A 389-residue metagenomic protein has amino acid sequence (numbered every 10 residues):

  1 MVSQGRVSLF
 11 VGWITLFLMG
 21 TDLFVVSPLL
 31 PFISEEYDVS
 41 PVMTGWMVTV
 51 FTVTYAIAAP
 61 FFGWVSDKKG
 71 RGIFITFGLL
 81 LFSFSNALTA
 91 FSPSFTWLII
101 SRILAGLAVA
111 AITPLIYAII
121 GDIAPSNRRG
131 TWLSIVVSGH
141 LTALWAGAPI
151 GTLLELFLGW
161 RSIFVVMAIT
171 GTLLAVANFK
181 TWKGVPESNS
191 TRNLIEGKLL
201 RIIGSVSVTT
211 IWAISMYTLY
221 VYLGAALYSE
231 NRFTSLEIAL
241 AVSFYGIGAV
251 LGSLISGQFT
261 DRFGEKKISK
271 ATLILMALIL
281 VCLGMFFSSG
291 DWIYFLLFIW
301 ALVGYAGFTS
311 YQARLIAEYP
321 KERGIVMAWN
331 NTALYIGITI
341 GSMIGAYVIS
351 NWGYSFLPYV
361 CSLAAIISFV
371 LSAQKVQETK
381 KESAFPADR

Functional and structural regions predicted by a protein language model:
D38, G70, F91-W97, R232 (+3 more regions): Helix-breaking motifs and short loop linkers at transmembrane-helix boundaries and internal kinks in secondary membrane
I57-T96: Conserved MFS/SLC helix-loop-helix module at the cytosolic interface between two early adjacent transmembrane helices
A59-G70, G252-E265, I349: Helix-to-loop junctions at the C-terminal end of transmembrane segments in multipass secondary transporters
L81, S85-L88, T96-A105, D291-I299: Paired small-residue
F95, S101-G139: Cytoplasmic helix-loop-helix junction between adjacent transmembrane helices in 12-TM secondary transporters
W97, S126-K180, Y222: Helix-loop-helix hairpin linking two adjacent transmembrane segments in secondary transporters
I203-S243: Extracytoplasmic gate region of multi-pass secondary transporters
K266-Y311: C-terminal transmembrane helical hairpin of 12-TM major facilitator-type secondary transporters
